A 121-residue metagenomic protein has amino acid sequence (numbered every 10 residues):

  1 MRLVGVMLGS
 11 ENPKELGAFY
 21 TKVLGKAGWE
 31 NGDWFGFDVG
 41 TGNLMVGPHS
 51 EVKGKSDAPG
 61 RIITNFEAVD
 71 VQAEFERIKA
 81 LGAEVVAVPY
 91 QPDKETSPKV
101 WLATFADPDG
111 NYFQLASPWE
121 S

Functional and structural regions predicted by a protein language model:
M1-G17, I62-F66, A116-S121: N-terminal beta-strand motif that seeds the catalytic metal site of vicinal oxygen chelate
M1-R2, S56-R61, S97: Short glycine-enriched loop/turn motifs at secondary-structure junctions
V4-M45: Core segments of cupin and vicinal oxygen chelate
G36, N65, L102-A103: Short hydrophobic/aromatic beta-strand element in the GNAT-like acyltransferase core that lines or flanks the acyl-donor
V39-T41, D57-R61, A80: Short connector loops at helix/strand junctions that flank enzyme active sites, especially segments positioning acidic
Q72-R77: Short amphipathic alpha-helices within nucleic acid-binding modules
K79-S121: Vicinal oxygen chelate
